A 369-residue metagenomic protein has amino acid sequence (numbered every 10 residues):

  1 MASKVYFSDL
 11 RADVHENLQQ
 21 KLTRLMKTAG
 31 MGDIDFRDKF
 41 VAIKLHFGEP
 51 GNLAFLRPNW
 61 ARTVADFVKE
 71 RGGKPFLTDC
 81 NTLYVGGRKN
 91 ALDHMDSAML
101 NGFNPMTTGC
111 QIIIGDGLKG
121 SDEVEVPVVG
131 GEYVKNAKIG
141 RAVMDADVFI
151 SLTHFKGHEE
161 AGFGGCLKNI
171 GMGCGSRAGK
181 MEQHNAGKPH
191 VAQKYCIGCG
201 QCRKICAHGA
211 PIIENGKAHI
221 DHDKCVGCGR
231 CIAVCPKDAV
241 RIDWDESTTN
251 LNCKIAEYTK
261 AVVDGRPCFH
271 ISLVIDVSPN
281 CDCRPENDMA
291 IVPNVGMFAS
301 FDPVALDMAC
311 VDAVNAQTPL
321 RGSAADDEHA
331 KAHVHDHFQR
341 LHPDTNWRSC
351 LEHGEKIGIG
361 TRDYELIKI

Functional and structural regions predicted by a protein language model:
A2-W60, D66-D79, Y84-I369: Extended, low-polarity segments enriched in aliphatic/aromatic residues
